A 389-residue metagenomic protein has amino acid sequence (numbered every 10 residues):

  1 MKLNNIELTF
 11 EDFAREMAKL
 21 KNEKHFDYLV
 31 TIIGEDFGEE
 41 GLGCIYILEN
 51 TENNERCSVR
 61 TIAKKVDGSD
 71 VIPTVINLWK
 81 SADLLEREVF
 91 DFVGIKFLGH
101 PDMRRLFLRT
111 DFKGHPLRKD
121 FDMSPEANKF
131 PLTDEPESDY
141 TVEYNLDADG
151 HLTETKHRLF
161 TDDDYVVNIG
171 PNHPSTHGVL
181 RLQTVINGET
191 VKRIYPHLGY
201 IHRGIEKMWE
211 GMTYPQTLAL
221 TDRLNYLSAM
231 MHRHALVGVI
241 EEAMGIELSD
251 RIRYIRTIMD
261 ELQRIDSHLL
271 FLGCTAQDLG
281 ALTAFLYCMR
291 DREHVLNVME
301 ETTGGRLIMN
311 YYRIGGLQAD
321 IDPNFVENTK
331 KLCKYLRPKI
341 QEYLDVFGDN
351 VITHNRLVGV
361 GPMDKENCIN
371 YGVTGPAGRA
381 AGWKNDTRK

Functional and structural regions predicted by a protein language model:
M1-T190, S267, I352-G359: Terminal low-complexity/charged segments
T110, A148-H177, V185-K389: Active-site bordering "gate/hinge" segments that shape substrate access to catalytic or cofactor-binding pockets
